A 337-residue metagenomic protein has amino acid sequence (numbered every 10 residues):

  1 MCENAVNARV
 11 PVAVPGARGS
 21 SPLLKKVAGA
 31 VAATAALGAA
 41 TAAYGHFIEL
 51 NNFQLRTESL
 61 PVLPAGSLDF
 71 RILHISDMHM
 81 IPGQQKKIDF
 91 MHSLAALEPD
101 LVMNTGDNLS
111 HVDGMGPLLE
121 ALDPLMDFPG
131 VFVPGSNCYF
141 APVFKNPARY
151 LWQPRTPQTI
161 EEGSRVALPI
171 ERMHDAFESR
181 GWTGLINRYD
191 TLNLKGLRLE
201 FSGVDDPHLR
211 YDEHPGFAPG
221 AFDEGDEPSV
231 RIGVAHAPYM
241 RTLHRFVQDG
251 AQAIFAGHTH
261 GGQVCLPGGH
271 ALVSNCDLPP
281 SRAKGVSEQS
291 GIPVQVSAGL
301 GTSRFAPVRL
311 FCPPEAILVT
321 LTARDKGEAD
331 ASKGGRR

Functional and structural regions predicted by a protein language model:
M1-A33, F47-L50, Q54, S59-G66 (+3 more regions): Short amphipathic, positively biased membrane-proximal segments that drive organelle/inner-membrane targeting
A32, G38-A121: N-terminal active-site segment of His-dependent metallophosphoesterases
A35, A39-A43, F47-L55, E288-R337: Acidic, His/Gly-rich catalytic cores of divalent-metal-dependent hydrolytic chemistry
S59-L73, W182-T183, Y189-F201, D226-V230 (+2 more regions): Beta-strand-turn-beta hairpins that frame and shape the catalytic cleft of phosphate-ester-processing enzymes
H74-S76, L101-D107, G130-S136, L185-R188 (+3 more regions): Active-site neighborhood of phospho(di)ester-bond hydrolases with catalytic His/Asp-centered motifs
K86-N193: Core catalytic region of metal-dependent phosphoesterases/phosphodiesterases, especially metallo-beta-lactamase-like
K145-W182, I186-Y189, L194-A235, M240-H244 (+1 more regions): Binuclear metal-dependent hydrolase catalytic cores centered on His/Asp/Glu-rich metal-binding motifs
P238-I317: Conserved beta-sheet core of the metallophosphoesterase superfamily
